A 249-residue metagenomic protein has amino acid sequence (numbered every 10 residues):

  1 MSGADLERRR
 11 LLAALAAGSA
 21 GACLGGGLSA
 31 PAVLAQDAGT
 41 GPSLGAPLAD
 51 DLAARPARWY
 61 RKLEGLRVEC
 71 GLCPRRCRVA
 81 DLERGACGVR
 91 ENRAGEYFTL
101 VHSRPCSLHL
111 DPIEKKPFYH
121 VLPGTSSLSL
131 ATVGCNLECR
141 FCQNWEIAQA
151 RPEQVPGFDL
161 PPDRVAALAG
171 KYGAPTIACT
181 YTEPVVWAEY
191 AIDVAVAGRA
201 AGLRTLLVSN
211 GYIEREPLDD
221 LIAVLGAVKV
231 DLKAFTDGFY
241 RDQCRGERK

Functional and structural regions predicted by a protein language model:
M1-S19: N-terminal secretory signal peptides and thylakoid transit peptides that target proteins across membranes
L24-P31: C-terminal segment of classical bacterial N-terminal signal peptides
P31-A32, V208: Short, surface-exposed beta-strand/loop patches at domain edges that form aromatic-rich interfacial subsites
P42-E69, P74-A131, E146: N-terminal [4Fe-4S]-dependent radical SAM core
T99-T180, V185, A191: Extended interfacial segments that mediate partner engagement and assembly in macromolecular machines
D159-K249: Conserved AdoMet/S-adenosylmethionine-binding subsite of the radical SAM
